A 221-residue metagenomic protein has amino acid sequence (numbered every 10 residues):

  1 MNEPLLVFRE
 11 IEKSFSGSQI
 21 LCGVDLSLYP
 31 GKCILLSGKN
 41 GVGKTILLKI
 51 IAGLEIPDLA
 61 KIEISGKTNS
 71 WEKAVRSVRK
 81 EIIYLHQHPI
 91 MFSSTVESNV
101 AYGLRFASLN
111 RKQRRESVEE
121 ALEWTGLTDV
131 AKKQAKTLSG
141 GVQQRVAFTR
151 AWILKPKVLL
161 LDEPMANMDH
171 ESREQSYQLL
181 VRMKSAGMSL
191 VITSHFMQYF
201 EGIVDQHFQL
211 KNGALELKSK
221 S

Functional and structural regions predicted by a protein language model:
A52: Helix-to-loop junction immediately C-terminal to a conserved catalytic motif
T68-I83, S185: ABC ATPase NBD coupling module
H88-S98: Conserved catalytic motifs of ABC-family nucleotide-binding domains
K112-V130: Conserved ABC ATPase "signature" region
Q134-L138, V142: Conserved ABC ATPase signature
L159-D162: Catalytic Walker B motif of ABC-type/P-loop ATPase nucleotide-binding domains
S194-H195: H-loop/switch region of ABC-family ATPase nucleotide-binding domains
